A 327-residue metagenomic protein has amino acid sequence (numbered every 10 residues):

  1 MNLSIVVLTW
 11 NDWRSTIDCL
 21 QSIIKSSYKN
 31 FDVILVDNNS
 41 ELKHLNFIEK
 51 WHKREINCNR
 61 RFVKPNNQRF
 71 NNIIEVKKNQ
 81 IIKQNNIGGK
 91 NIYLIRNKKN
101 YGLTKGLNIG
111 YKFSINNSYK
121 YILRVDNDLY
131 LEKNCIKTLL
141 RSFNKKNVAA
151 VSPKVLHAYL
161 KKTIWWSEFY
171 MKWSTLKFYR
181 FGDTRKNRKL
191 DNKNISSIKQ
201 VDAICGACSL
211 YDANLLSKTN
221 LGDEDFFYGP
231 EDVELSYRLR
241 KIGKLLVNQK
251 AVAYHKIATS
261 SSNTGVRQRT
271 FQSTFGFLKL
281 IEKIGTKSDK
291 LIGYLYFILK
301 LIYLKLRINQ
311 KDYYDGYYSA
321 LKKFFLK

Functional and structural regions predicted by a protein language model:
M1-K25, Q68-K78, I82-Q84: N-proximal low-complexity "stem/linker" segments adjacent to membrane-targeting elements
Q21-N30, W51-E55: Short, acidic, metal-binding catalytic loop of nucleotide-sugar glycosyltransferases
D37-R60, N67-I74: A conserved acidic beta->alpha catalytic loop
R96-N116: Glycine-rich, basic loop-to-helix element that forms the pyrophosphate-binding segment of sugar-nucleotide handling
Y119-Y130: Short beta-strand-to-loop acidic/aromatic patch adjacent to the donor-nucleotide binding site
N134-W166, K172: Conserved donor NDP-sugar-binding/catalytic core segment of glycosyltransferases
S197, D202-L221, D225-V252: A short, conserved alpha-helix in the catalytic core of glycosyltransferases
Q268-L278, E282, T286-K327: Non-catalytic, C-terminal membrane-associated alpha-helical segments of glycosyltransferases
